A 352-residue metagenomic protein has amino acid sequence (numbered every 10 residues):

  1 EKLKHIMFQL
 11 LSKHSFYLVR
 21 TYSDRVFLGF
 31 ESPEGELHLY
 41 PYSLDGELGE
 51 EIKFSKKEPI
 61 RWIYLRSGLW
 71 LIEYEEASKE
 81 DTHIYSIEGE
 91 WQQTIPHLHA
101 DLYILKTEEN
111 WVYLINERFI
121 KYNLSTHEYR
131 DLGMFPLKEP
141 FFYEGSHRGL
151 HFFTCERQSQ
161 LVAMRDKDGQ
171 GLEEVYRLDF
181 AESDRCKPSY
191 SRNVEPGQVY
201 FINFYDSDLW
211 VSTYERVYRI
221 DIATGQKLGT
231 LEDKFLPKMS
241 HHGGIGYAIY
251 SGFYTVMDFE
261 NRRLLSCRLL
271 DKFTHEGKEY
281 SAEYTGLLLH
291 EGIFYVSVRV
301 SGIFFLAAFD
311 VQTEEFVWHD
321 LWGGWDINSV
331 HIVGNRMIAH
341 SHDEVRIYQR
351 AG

Functional and structural regions predicted by a protein language model:
E1-L37: Intrinsically disordered, low-complexity acidic/Ser/Thr/Pro-rich linker and tail segments in large eukaryotic scaffolds
E1-M7, E36-K53, A77-P96, R118-P136 (+5 more regions): Surface-exposed loop/turn elements that mediate protein-protein interactions on large endomembrane-trafficking
Q9, G46, E50-I52, P59-W62 (+1 more regions): Extended hydrophobic, helix-prone interaction segments
S12-D24, K56-G68, H97-E109, M134-L150 (+4 more regions): Repeated scaffold domains used in trafficking and secretory/extracellular systems, primarily beta-propellers
H14, D24, E34-G35, G68-L69 (+15 more regions): Intrinsic-disorder/low-complexity loop/linker signature
D24-P33, G68-E76, E109-I115, R148-E156 (+6 more regions): Short beta-strand elements that form the blades of beta-propeller/WD-repeat-like and other beta-sheet-rich scaffold
Y103-L105, W111-I120: Internal, hydrophobic cores of structured domains that mediate oligomerization or house catalytic pockets within large
L288-M337: Ankyrin-repeat and related helical/solenoid repeat scaffolds used for protein-protein interactions
